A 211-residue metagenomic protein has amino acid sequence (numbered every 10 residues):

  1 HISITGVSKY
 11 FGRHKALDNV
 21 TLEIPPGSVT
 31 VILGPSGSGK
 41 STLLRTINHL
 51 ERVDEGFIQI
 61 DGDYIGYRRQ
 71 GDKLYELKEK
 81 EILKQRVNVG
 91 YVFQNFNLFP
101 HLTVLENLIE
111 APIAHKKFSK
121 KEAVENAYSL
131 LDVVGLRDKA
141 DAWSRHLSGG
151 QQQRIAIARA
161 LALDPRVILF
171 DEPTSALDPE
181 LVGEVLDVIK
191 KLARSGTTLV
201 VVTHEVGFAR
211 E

Functional and structural regions predicted by a protein language model:
D63-K73, K120-K139: Conserved ABC ATPase "signature" region
L102-E110: Short coil-to-helix segment of the ABC ATPase nucleotide-binding domain corresponding to the Q-loop/switch region
W143-L147, Q151: Conserved ABC ATPase signature
D164: Conserved catalytic motifs of ABC-family nucleotide-binding domains
I168-D171: Catalytic Walker B motif of ABC-type/P-loop ATPase nucleotide-binding domains
P179-L181: Helix N-cap at the start of a conserved alpha-helix in ABC-type nucleotide-binding domains
T203-H204: H-loop/switch region of ABC-family ATPase nucleotide-binding domains
